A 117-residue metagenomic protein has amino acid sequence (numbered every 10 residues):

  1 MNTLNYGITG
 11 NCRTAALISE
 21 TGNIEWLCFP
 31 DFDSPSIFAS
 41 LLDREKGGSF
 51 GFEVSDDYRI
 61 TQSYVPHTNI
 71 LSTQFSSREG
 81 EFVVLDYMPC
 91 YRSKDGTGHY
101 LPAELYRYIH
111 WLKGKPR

Functional and structural regions predicted by a protein language model:
N2-E20, I24-R117: Beta-sandwich/jelly-roll carbohydrate-recognition scaffolds of carbohydrate-active enzymes
